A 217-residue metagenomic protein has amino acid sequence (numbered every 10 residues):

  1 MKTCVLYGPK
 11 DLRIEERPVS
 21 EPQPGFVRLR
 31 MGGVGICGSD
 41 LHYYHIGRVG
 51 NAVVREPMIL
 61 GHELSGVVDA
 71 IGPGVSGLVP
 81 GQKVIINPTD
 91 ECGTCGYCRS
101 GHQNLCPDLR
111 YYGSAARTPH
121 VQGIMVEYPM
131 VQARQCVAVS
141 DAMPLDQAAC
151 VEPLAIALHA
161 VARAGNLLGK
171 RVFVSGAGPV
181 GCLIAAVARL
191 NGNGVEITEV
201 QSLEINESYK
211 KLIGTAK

Functional and structural regions predicted by a protein language model:
K2, F26-R28, R171: Residues that mark the start of a beta-strand
Y7, P18-V19, R55-G61, A116-V121 (+1 more regions): Short Gly/Pro-enriched turn/cap motifs at secondary-structure boundaries
G8-K10, Q23: Residue-level recognition of beta-strand termini and adjacent short loop/turns
S20-V34, V49-R99, S140-M143: Glycine-rich beta-strand-centered segment in the early N-terminal region that forms part of a ligand/cofactor-binding
S39-H45: Cytochrome P450 core scaffold surrounding the K-helix E-X-X-R motif and the conserved "meander" helix-loop region
T94-S175: NAD(P)H dinucleotide-binding glycine-rich loop of Rossmann-like/cofactor-binding domains, especially the beta1-alpha1
M143-T215: Mid-domain Rossmann-like dinucleotide-binding core that forms the NAD(H)/NADP(H) cofactor-binding site
